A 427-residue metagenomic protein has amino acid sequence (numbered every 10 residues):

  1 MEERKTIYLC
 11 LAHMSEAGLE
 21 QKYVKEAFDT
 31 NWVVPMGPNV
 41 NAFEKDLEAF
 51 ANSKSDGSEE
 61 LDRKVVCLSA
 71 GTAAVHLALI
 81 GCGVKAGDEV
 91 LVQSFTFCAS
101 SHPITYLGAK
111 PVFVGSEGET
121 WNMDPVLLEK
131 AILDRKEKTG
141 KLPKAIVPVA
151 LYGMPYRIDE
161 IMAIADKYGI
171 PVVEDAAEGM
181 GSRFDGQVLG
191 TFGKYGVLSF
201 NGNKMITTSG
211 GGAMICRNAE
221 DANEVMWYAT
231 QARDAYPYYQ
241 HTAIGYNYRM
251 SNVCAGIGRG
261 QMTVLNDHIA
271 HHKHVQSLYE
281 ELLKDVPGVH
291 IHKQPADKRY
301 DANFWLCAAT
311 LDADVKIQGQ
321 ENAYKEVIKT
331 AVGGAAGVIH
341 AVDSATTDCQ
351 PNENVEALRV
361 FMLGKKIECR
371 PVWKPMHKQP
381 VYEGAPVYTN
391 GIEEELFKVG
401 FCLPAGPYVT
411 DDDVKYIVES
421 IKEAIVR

Functional and structural regions predicted by a protein language model:
M1-G81, K85, E129, D166 (+3 more regions): Conserved PLP-binding active-site segment in aminotransferase class I/II-type PLP enzymes
P38-K45, N52-S53, E59-D62, V126 (+7 more regions): PLP-dependent aminotransferase class I/II
H76-K130, D134, A331, T346-T347 (+1 more regions): Conserved PLP-anchoring active-site segment centered on the Schiff-base-forming lysine
D88, S94-T96, G115-E117, A176 (+3 more regions): Nucleotide-sugar donor-binding loop of glycosyltransferases
H102-I104, I164, V253: Hydrophobic/aromatic ligand-binding patch that stacks against planar heteroaromatic rings of cofactors or nucleotides
L107, K167-Y168, K365: Helix C-cap/helix->beta junction micro-motif
E119-T208, A213-I215, E220: Active-site phosphate-binding strand-loop segment of PLP-dependent enzymes
